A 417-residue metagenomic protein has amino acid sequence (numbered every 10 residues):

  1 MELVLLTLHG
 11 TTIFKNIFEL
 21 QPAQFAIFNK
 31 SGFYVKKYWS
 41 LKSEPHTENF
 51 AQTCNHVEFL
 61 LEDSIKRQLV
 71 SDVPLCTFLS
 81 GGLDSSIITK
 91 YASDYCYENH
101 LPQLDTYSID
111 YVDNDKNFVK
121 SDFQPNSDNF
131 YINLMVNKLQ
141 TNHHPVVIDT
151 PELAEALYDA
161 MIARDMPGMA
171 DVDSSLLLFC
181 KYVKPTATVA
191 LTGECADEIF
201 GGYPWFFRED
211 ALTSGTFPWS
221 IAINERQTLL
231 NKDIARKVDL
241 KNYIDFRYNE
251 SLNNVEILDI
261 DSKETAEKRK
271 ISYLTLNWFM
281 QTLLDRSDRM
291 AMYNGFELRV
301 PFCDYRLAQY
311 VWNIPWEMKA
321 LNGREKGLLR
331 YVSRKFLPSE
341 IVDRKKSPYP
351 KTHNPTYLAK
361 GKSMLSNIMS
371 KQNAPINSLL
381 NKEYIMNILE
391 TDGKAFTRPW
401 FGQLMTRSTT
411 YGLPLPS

Functional and structural regions predicted by a protein language model:
M1-A163, L176, R334-K335, E340 (+4 more regions): Cysteine-centered catalytic environments shared across enzyme families
F14-P22, G32-F33, V172, V189-L191 (+2 more regions): Adenosyl-5′-phosphate
C54, E58, E62, T89 (+10 more regions): Hydrophobic face of alpha-helices
T77-S80, D105-D110, P145-V147, L191-C195 (+4 more regions): Short beta-strand segments
A92-C96, F207, P315: Active-site catalytic pocket residues across diverse enzymes, especially alpha/beta-hydrolases
Y158-I162, F206-R208, T356-L358: Short low-complexity, flexible loop/linker segments enriched in glycine and/or proline with clustered acidic
A187-D197, G201-Y203: Short acidic/histidine-rich active-site segments
F200-R226: A mobile, often basic/glycine-rich helix-loop segment that functions as the active-site lid/recognition loop
